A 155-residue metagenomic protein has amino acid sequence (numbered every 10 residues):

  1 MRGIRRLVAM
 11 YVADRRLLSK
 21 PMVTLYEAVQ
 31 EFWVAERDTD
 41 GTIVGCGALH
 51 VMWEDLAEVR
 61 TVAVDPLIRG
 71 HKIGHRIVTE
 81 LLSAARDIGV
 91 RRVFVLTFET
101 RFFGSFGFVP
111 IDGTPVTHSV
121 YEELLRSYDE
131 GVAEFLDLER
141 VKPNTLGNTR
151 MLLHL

Functional and structural regions predicted by a protein language model:
M1-S19, E36-R37, T42, G147-L155: Short amphipathic alpha-helix that is part of the acyltransferase structural core
R15-D38, I43-V64: A conserved beta-strand-loop-helix scaffold within acyl/acetyltransferase catalytic domains
S19-P21, V78-L81, L136-L138: A generic local structural motif
V64, G70-A85, F94-V95: Conserved acetyl-CoA-binding loop-helix of GNAT-fold acetyltransferases
S83-I88, R92-L155: Terminal substrate-recognition subdomain of acyl/acetyltransferases
